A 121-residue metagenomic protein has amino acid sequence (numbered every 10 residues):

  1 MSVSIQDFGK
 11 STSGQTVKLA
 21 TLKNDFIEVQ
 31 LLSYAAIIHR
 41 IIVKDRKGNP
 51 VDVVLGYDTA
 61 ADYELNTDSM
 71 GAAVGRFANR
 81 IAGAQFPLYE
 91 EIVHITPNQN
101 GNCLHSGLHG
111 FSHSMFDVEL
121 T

Functional and structural regions predicted by a protein language model:
M1-T121: Surface-exposed acidic/polar loop and edge beta-strand patches at domain peripheries
